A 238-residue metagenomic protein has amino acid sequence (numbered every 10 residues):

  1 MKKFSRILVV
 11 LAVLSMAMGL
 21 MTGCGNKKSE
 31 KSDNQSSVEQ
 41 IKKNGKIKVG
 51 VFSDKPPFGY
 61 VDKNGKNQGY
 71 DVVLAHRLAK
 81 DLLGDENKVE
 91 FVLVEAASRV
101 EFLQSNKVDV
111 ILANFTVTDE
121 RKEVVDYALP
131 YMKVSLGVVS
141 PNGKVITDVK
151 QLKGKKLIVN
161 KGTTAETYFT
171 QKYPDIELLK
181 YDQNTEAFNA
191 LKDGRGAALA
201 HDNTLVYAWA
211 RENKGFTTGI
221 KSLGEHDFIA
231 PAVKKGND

Functional and structural regions predicted by a protein language model:
G19-G23: C-terminal motif of bacterial Sec signal peptides marking the signal peptidase cleavage site
G25-K31, V72-V73, R77-D81, K161-T163 (+2 more regions): Extended ligand-binding regions for polar small-molecule ligands
K31-I111: Extracytoplasmic small-molecule ligand-binding "clamshell" domains of the periplasmic binding protein/Venus flytrap
I47-K48, D85-N87, V94, Q104-A113 (+3 more regions): Alpha-to-beta junction loops
I47-V51, Q68, V149-T163: Short loop->beta-strand "edge-of-pocket" segments that line small-molecule binding or catalytic clefts across diverse
S53, M132-S140, N203, Y207-D238: Periplasmic-binding protein-like
H76, K88-Q151, T218: Acidic, polar ligand-binding/catalytic clefts
S98, F115-E123, Y168-Q171, K192-H226: A ligand-binding cleft/hinge motif common to bilobed small-molecule-binding domains
